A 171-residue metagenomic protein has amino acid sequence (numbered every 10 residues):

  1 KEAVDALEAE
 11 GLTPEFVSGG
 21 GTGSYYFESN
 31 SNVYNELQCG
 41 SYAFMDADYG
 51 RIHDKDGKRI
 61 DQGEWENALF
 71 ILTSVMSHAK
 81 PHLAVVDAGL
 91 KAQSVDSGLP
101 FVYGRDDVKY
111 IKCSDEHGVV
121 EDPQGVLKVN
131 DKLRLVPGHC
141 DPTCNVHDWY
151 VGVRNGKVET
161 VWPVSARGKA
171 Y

Functional and structural regions predicted by a protein language model:
K1-D54, K58: Active-site loop/helix belt of alpha/beta enzymes
E10, E15, N35, G40 (+5 more regions): Structural beta-strand/beta-sheet cores of well-ordered domains, especially the beta-sheet scaffolds that support
S18, F27-E28, F44, L72 (+3 more regions): Intrinsically disordered, low-complexity regions enriched in small/polar residues
Y26-S31, E36, G63-N67, S74-A79 (+1 more regions): Short, conserved, surface-exposed binding loops centered on an aromatic residue
N30-N32, D56-G63, P123-K128, K157: Short, glycine- and charge-enriched coil/turn segments that flank and shape catalytic ligand pockets
S41-G104: Internal helical hairpin/lid segments
H78-Y171: C-terminal accessory subdomain/extension
